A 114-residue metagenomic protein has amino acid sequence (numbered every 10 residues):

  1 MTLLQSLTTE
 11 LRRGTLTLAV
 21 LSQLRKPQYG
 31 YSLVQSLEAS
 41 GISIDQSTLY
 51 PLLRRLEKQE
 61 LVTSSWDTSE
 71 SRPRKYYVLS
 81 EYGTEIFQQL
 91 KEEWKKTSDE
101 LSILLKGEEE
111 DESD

Functional and structural regions predicted by a protein language model:
M1-T9: Short, Lys/Arg-enriched N-terminal segment that forms or immediately precedes the first helix of a structured domain
T8-T48: N-terminal helix-turn-helix DNA-binding core of bacterial DNA-binding proteins
Q35, E57-K58: Alpha-helical residues within the helix-turn-helix
Q35, E81, K96-D99: Generic recognition of well-ordered alpha-helical segments within structured catalytic/regulatory domains
Y50-R55: Short, hydrophobic-biased segments on the C-terminal half of alpha helices that form "recognition helices"
Q59-R72, V78: Beta-hairpin "wing" of winged helix-turn-helix
P73-K91: Basic, amphipathic "hinge/linker" alpha-helix immediately C-terminal to the N-terminal HTH DNA-binding motif
Q88-D114: Amphipathic alpha-helical dimerization/coiled-coil segments that flank or bridge DNA-binding/regulatory modules
